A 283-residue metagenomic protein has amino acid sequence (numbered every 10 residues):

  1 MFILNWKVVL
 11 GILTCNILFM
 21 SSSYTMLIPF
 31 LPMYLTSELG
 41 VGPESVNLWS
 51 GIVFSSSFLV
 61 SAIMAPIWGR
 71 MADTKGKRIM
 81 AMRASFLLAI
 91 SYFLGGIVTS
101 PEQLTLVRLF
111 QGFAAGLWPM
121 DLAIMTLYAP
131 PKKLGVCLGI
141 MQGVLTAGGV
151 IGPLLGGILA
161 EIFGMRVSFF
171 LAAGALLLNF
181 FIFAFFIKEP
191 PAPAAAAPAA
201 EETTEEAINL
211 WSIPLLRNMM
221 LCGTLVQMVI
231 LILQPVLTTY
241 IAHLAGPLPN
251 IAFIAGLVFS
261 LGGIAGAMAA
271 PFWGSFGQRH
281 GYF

Functional and structural regions predicted by a protein language model:
M1-N5, P190-L221: Juxtamembrane intracellular "pre-TM" segments in multi-pass secondary transporters
N5-M33, S37, I213-I232: Pair of pore-lining "gating" transmembrane helices in MFS-fold secondary transporters
F30-N47, V236-F253: Short amphipathic helix-loop junctions that connect adjacent transmembrane helices in Major Facilitator Superfamily/SLC
I52-W68, S260-P271: Central cavity-lining transmembrane alpha-helices of secondary-active solute carriers, predominantly the Major
I63-G95, T99, G277-H280: Conserved MFS/SLC helix-loop-helix module at the cytosolic interface between two early adjacent transmembrane helices
S91, E102-F110: Paired small-residue
V107-L145: Cytoplasmic helix-loop-helix junction between adjacent transmembrane helices in 12-TM secondary transporters
S168-A184: Symmetry-related core transmembrane helices of the 12-TM Major Facilitator Superfamily/SLC fold
